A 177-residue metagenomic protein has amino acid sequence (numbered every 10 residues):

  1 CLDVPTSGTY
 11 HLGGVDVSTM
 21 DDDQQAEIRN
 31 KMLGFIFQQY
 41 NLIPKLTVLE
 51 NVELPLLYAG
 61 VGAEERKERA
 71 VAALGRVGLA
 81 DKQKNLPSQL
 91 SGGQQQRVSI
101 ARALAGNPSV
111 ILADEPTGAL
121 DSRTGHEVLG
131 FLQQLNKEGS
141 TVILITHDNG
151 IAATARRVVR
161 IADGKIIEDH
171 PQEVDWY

Functional and structural regions predicted by a protein language model:
C1-I161: ABC family nucleotide-binding domain
K165-Y177: Conserved beta-strand-loop-alpha-helix hinge in the C-terminal portion of ABC ATPase nucleotide-binding domains
